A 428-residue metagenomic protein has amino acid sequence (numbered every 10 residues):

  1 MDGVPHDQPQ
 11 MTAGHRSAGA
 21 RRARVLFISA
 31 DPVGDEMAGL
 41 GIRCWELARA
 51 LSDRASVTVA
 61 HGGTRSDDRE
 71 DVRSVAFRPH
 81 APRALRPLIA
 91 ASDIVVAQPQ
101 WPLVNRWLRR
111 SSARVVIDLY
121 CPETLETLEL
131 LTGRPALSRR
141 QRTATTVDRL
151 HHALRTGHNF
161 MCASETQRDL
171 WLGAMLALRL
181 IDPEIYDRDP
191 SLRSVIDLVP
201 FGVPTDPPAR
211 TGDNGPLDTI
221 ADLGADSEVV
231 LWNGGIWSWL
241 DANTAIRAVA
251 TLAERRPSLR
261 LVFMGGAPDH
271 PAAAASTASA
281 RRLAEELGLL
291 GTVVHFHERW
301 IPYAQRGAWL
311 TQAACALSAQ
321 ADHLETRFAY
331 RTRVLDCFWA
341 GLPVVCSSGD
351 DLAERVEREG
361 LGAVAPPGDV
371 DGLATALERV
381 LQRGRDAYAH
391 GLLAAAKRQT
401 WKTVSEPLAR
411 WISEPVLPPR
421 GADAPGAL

Functional and structural regions predicted by a protein language model:
M1-R65, T251-L252, L428: N-terminal subdomain of nucleotide-sugar transferases
L26-S29, M161, V203-P207, D218-L240 (+2 more regions): Conserved donor-binding/catalytic core segment of Leloir-type glycosyltransferases
A30, I117-D148, R168-A174, L192 (+2 more regions): Acceptor-binding helix/loop patch of EC 2.4 sugar-transfer enzymes, predominantly nucleotide-sugar-dependent
H152-D218, A225: Donor nucleotide-sugar binding/catalytic pocket of nucleotide-sugar-dependent glycosyltransferases
L240, W300-A308, A316-F338, C346-E354: Nucleotide-sugar-dependent
G265, A274-A308: Nucleotide-activated donor-binding/catalytic signature segment of Leloir-type glycosyltransferases, i.e., the conserved
A353-R379: Change "using UDP/GDP/dTDP sugars" to "using nucleotide sugars
G368, D386-P415: A charged, aromatic-enriched C-terminal amphipathic alpha-helix characteristic of glycosyltransferases across folds
